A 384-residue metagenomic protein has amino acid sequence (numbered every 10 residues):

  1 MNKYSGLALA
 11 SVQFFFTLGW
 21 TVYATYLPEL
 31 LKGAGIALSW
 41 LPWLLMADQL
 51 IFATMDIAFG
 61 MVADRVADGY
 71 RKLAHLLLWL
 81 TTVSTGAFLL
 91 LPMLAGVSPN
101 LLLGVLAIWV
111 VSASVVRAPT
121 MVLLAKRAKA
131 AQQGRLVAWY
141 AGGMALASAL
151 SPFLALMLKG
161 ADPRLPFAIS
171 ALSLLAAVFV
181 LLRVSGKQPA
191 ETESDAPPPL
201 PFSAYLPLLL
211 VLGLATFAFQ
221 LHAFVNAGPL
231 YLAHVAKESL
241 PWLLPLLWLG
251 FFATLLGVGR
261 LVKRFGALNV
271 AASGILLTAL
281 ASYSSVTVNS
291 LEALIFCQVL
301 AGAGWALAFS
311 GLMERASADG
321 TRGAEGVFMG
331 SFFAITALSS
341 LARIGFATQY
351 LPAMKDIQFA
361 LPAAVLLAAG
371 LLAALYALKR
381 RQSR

Functional and structural regions predicted by a protein language model:
M1-F52, P207, V211, T216-L232: Helix-loop boundary and gating motifs at the non-cytosolic
M55-Y70, A253-A267: Helix-to-loop junctions at the C-terminal end of transmembrane segments in multipass secondary transporters
L73-L90, N269-Y283: Structural signature of the two symmetry-related core transmembrane helices
A87-L91, V97-V116, A293-L307: Hydrophobic core of transmembrane alpha-helices in multi-pass small-molecule transporters, especially MFS/SLC-type
V115-A128, L307-T321: Intracellular juxtamembrane helix-capping segments at the cytosolic ends of symmetry-related transmembrane helices
G134-F153, F333-R343: Glycine-rich segments within core transmembrane alpha-helices of 12-TM secondary carriers
L165-R183, Q358-A377: Symmetry-related core transmembrane helices of the 12-TM Major Facilitator Superfamily/SLC fold
R322-P352: A late C-terminal transmembrane helix in Major Facilitator Superfamily
